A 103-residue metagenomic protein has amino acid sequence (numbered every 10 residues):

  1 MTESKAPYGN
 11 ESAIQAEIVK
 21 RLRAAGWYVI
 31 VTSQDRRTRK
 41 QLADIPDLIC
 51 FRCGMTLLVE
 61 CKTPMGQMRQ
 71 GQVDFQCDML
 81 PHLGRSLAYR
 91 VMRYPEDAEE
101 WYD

Functional and structural regions predicted by a protein language model:
M1-D103: Catalytic phosphate/metal-binding cores of nucleic-acid and nucleotide-processing enzymes, i.e., regions that mediate
